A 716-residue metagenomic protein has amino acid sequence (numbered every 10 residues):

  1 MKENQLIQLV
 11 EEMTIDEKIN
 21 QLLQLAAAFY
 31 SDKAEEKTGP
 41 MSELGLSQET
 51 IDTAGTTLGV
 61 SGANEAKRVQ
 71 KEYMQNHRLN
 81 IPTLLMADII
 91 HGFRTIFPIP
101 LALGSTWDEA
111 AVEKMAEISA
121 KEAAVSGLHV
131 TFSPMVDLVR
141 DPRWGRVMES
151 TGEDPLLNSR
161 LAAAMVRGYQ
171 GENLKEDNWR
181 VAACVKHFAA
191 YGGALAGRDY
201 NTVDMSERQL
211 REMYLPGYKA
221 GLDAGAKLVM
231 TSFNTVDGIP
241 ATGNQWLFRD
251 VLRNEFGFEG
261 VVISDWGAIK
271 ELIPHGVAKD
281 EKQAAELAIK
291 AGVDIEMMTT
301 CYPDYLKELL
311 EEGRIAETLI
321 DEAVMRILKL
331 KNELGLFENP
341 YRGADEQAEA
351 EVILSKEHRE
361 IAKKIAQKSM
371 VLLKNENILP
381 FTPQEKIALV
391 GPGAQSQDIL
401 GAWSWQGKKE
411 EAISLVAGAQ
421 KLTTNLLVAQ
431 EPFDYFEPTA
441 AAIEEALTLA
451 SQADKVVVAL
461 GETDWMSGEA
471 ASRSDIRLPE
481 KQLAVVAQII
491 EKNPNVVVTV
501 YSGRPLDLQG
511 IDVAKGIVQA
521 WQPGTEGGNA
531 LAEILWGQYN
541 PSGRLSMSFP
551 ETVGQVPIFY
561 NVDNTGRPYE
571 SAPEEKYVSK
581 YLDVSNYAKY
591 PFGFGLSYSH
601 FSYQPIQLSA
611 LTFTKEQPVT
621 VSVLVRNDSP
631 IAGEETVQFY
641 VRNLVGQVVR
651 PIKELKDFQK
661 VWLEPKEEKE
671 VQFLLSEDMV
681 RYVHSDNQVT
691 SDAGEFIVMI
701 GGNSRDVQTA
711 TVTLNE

Functional and structural regions predicted by a protein language model:
M1-H684, T690-D706, A710-E716: Glycoside hydrolase catalytic-domain context in secreted enzymes
